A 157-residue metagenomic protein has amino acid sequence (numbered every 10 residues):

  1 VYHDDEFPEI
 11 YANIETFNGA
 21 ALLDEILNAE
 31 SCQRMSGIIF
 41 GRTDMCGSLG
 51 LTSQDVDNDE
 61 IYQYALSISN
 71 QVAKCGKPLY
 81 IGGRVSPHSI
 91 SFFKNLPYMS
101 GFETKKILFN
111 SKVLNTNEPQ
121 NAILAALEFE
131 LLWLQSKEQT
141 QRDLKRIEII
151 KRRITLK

Functional and structural regions predicted by a protein language model:
V1-K157: Expand to "…catalyze enediolate/carbanion chemistry for C-C bond making/breaking, isomerization, decarboxylation
